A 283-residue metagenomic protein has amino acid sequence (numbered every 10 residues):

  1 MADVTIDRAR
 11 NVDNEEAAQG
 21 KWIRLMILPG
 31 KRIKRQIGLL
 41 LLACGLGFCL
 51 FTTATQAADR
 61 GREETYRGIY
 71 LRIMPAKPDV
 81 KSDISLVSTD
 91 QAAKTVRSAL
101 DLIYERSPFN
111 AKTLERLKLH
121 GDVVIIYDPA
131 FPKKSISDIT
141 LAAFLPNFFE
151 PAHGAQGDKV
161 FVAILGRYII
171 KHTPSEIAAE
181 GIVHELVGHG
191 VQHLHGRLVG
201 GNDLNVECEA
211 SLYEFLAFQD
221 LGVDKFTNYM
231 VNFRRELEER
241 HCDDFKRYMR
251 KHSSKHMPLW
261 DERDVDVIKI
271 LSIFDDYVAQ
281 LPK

Functional and structural regions predicted by a protein language model:
M1-I33: N-terminal secretory signal peptides that target proteins for export/translocation
L40-C49: Bacterial N-terminal signal peptides
T53-F144: A metal-dependent hydrolase signature that marks the N-terminal structural subdomain at the beginning of catalytic folds
D90-K94, H172-I177, G181, G200-N205: Soluble non-cytosolic domains of exported or imported proteins
D138-P174: Active-site scaffold of zinc-dependent metalloenzymes
E180-H193: Active-site recognition of the HExxH zinc-binding catalytic motif
N202-F233: Post-HExxH zinc-binding segment in Zn-dependent metallohydrolases
L221-K283: Long, well-structured alpha-helical subdomains associated with metal-dependent extracellular/ecto-lumenal hydrolases
